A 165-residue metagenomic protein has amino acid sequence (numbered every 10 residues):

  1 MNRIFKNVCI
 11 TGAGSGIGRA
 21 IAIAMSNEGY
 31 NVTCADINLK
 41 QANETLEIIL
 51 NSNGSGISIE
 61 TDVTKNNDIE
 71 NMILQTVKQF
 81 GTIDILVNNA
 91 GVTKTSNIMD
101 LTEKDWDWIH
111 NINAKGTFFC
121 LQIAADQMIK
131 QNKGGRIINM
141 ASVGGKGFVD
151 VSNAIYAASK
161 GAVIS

Functional and structural regions predicted by a protein language model:
G14-G16: Conserved glycine-rich cofactor-binding loop
Y30-E44: Conserved glycine-rich Rossmann-like NAD(P)H-binding loop of the short-chain dehydrogenase/reductase
L39-K40, T61-N71, E103: The beta1-alpha1 cofactor-binding region of Rossmann-like NAD(H)/NADP(H)-dependent oxidoreductases
N97-I98, D105-D107: Substrate-binding pocket helix/loop in short-chain dehydrogenase/reductase
L101, F148-A157: Active-site loop-to-helix junction immediately N-terminal to the catalytic Tyr of the SDR YXXXK motif in Rossmann-fold
L121, S159: Active-site helix of classical SDR
S142: Residue(s) in the substrate-gating loop at a strand-loop-helix junction that position the organic substrate next
